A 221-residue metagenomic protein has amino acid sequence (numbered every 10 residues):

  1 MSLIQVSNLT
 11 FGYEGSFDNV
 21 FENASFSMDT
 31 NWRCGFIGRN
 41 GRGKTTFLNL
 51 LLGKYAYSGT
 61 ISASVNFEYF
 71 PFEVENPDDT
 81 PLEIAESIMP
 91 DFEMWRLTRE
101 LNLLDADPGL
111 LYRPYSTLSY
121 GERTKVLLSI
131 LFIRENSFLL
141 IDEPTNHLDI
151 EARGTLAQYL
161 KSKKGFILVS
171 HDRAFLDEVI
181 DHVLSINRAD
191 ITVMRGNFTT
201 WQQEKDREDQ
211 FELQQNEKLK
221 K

Functional and structural regions predicted by a protein language model:
M1-N216: ABC ATP-binding cassette signature C-motif
K218-K221: Short cytosolic helices in intracellular loops of multi-pass membrane proteins
